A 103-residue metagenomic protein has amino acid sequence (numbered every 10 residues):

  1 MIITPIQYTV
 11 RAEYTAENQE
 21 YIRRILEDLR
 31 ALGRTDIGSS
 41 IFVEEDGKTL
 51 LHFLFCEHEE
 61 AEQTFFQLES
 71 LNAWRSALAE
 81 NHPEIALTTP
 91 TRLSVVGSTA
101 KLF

Functional and structural regions predicted by a protein language model:
I2, G33, D46-K48: Residue-level preference for beta-strand/loop junctions
I2-V10: Short glycine-/aliphatic-rich beta-strand segments at the starts of folded cytosolic domains
Q7-Y8, I37-L51, R75-F103: Glycine-rich beta-strand-turn "strand-cap" elements at beta-sheet edges
T9-E20: Short, surface-exposed ligand-recognition loops at beta-strand->loop->(often short) alpha-helix junctions that present
A12, E45, H58-E60: Feature marks short, surface-exposed loop/turn motifs that line or immediately flank catalytic pockets and channel
Y14-A16, E60-E62, S98: Residue-level signal for secondary-structure boundary sites
N18, L29-A31, I41-E45: Short, functional N-terminal and low-complexity linear motifs
R24-I37, F55-T91: An amphipathic, aromatic/His-enriched active-site/gating alpha helix that lines ligand/cofactor pockets
